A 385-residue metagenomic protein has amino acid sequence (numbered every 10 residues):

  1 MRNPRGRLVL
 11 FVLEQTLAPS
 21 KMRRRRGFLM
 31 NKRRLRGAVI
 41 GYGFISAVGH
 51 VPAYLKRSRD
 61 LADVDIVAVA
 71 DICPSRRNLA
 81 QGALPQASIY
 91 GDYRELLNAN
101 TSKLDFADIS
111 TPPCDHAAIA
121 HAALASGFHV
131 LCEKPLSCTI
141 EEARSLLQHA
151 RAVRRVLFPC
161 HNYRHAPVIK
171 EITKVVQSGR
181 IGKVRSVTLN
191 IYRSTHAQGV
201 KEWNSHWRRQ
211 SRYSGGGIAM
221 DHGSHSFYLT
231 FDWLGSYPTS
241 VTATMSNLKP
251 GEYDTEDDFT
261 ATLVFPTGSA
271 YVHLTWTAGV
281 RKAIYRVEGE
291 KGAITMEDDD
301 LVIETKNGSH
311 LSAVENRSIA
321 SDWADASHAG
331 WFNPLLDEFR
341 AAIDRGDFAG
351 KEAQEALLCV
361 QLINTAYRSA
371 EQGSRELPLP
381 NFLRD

Functional and structural regions predicted by a protein language model:
V12-L13, K21-R24, L29-R34, I40 (+3 more regions): C-terminal helix-rich "cap/oligomerization" subdomain common to oxidoreductases
V12-L13, R23-L84: N-terminal Rossmann-like dinucleotide-binding module
L13, M30, D221, Y228-V302 (+3 more regions): Contiguous beta-strand/loop segments that form the cofactor/metal-binding neighborhood of enzyme cores
I45, S75-R76, W323-D337: Active-site loop of classical SDR/Rossmann-like NAD(P)-dependent oxidoreductases, centered on the catalytic Tyr-X3-Lys
L84-H149: Beta-loop-alpha module in the N-terminal Rossmann-like domain of NAD(P)-dependent dehydrogenases, especially those
C132, L157-P159, M296: Hydrophobic residues in well-ordered beta-strands that form the structural core
S145-N162, R185: Rossmann-fold dehydrogenase core element
R164-E252, G373: Predominantly a Rossmann-like dinucleotide-binding segment in NAD(P)-dependent oxidoreductases
